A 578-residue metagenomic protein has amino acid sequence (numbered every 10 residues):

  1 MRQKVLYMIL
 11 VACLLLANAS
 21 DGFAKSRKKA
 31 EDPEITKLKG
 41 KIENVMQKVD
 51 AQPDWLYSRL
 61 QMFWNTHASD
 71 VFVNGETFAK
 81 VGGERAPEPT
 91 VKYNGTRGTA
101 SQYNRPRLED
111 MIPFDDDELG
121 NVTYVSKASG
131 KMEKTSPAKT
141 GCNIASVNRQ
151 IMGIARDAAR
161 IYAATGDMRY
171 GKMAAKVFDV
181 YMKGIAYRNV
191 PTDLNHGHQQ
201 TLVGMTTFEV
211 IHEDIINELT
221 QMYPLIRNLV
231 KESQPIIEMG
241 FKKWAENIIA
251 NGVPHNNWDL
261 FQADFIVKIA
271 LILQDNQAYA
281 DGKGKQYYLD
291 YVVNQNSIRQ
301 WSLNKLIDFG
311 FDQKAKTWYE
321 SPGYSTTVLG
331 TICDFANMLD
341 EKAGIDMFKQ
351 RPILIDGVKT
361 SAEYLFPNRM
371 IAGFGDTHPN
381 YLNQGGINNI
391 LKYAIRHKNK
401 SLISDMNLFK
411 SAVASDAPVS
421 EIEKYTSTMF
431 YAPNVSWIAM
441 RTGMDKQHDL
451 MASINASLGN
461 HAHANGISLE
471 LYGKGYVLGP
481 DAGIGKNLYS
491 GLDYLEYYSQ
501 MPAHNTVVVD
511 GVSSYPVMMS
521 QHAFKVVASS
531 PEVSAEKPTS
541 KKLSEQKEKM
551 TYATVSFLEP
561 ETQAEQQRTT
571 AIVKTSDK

Functional and structural regions predicted by a protein language model:
M1-M8: Bacterial N-terminal signal peptides that target proteins for export
Y7, E31, I35-K39, P53-L56 (+5 more regions): Short amphipathic alpha-helical segments that mediate assembly, nucleic-acid/protein binding, or membrane association
I9-A17: Bacterial N-terminal signal peptides
L15, F23-V267, C333: Extracellular glycan-targeting catalytic surfaces
Y162-T165, Y181-I185, N189, Y223-V230 (+10 more regions): A generic secondary-structure signal for well-formed alpha-helical elements
I236-G466, E470-Y472, V477: Extracellular polysaccharide-recognition and catalytic grooves
D405-K578: Catalytic and substrate-binding regions of extracellular carbohydrate-active enzymes, especially polysaccharide lyases
